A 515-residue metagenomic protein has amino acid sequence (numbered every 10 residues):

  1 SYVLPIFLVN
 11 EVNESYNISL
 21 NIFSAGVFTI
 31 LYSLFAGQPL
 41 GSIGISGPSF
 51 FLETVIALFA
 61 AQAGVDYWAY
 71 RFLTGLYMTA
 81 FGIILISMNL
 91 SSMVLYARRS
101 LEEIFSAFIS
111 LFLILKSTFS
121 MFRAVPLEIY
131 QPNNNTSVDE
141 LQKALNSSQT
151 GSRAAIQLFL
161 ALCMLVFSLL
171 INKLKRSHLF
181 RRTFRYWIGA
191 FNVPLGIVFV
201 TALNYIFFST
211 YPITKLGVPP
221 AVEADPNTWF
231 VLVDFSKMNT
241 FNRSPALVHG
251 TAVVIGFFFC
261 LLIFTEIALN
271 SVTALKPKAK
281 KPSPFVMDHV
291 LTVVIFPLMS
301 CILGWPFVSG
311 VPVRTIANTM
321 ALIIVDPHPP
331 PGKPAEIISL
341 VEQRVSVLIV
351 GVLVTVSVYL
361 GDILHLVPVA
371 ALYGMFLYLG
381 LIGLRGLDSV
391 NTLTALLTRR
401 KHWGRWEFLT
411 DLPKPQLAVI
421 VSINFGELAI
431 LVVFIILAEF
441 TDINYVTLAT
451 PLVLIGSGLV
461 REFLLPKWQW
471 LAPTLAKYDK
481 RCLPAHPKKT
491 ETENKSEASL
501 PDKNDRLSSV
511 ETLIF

Functional and structural regions predicted by a protein language model:
S1-F515: Transmembrane helical cores of multi-pass ion-transport proteins
